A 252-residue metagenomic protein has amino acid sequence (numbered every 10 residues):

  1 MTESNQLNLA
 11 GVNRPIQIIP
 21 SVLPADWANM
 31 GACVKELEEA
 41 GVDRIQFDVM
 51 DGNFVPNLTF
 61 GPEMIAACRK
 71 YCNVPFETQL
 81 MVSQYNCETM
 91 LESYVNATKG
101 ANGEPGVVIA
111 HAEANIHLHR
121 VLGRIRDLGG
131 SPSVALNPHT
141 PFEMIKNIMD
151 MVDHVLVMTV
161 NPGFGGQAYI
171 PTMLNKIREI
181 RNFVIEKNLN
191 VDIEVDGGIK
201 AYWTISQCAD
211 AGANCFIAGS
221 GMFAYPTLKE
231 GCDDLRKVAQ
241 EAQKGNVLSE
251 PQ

Functional and structural regions predicted by a protein language model:
M1-P24, G31-A32, N246-Q252: N-terminal amphipathic alpha-helix/helix-capping segment at the start of soluble metabolic enzymes
T2-L9, W27-N29, N53-A67, Q84-L91 (+5 more regions): Active-site-adjacent beta->alpha loops and helix N-cap segments on the catalytic face of soluble alpha/beta enzymes
I16-V22, I45-F47, C68, F76-L80 (+5 more regions): Hydrophobic faces of well-ordered beta-strands that scaffold small-molecule active sites in alpha/beta enzyme cores
M30, L37, D48, Y94 (+6 more regions): Conserved, mostly hydrophobic/aromatic
V34, N86-A97, T140-M151, G198-F216: Catalytic cores of alpha/beta
A40, Y71, N96-G103, L128 (+2 more regions): Structural motif
N102-V108, E113-A114, L156-Q167, A211-C232: Glycine-rich phosphate-binding active-site loops on the catalytic face of alpha/beta enzymes
A209, A224-Q252: C-terminal helical cap(s) of enzyme catalytic domains, especially alpha/beta-barrels
